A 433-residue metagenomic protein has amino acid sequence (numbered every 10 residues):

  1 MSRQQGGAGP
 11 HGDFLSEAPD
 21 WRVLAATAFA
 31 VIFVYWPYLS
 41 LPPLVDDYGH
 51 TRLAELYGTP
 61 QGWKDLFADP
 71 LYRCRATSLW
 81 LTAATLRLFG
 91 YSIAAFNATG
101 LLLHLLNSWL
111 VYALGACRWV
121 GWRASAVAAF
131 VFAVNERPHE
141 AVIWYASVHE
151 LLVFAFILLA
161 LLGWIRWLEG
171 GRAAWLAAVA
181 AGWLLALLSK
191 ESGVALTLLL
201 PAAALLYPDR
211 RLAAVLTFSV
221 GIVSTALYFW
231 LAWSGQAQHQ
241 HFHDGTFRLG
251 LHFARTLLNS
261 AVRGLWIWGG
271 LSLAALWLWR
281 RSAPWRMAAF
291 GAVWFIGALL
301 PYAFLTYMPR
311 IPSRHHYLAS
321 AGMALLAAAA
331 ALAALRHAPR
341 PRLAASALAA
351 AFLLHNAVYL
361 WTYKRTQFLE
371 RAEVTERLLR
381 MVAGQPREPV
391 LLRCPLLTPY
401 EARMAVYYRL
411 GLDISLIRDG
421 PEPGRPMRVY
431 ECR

Functional and structural regions predicted by a protein language model:
S2-R433: Polytopic membrane enzymes that build or remodel cell-surface glycoconjugates and lipids
